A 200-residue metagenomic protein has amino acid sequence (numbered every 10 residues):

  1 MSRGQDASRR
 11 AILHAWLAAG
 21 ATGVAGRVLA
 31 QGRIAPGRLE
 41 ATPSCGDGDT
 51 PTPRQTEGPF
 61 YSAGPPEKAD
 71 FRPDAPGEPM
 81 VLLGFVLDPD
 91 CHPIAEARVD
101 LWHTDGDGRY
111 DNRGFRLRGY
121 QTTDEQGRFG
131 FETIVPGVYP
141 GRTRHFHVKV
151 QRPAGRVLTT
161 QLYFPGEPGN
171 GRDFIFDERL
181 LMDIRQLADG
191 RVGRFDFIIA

Functional and structural regions predicted by a protein language model:
M1-G23: N-terminal secretory signal peptides and thylakoid transit peptides that target proteins across membranes
G23, R27-V28, G32: Flexible "stalk/tail and boundary" regions
Q31-A200: Beta-strand-dominated extracellular/periplasmic modules and repeats in secreted or surface-exposed proteins
